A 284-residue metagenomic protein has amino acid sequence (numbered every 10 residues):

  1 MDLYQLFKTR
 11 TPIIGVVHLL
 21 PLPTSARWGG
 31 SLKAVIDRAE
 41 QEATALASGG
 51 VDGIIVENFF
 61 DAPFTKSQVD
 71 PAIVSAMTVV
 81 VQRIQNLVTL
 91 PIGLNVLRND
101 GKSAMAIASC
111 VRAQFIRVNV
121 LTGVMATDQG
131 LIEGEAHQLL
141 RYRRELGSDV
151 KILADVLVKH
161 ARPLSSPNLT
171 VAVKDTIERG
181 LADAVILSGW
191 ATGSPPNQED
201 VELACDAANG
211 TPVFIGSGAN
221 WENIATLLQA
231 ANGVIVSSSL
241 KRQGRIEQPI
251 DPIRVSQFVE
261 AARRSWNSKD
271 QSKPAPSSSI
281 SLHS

Functional and structural regions predicted by a protein language model:
L3-S31, E145-A161: N-terminal small/glycine-rich loop or linker at the start of catalytic domains across soluble metabolic enzymes
I13-V17, I54-V56, I92-V96, R117-V118 (+4 more regions): Hydrophobic faces of well-ordered beta-strands that scaffold small-molecule active sites in alpha/beta enzyme cores
G29-E42, V96-S103: Glycine-rich anion/phosphate-binding loops
D52-A76, T122-D128, A182-P195, Q243-R245: Glycine-rich, proline-tolerant flexible connector loops at the mouths of alpha/beta enzymes
K66-L94, E135-I152, P196-A219, R254-N267: Alpha-helix-loop-beta-strand connector modules within alpha/beta enzyme cores
N99-V111, A172, I215, A219-V236: Catalytic cores of alpha/beta
K102-D183: Conserved anion-binding
R141, D149, H160, N220-A225 (+1 more regions): Alpha/beta catalytic cores of nucleotide-metabolism and tRNA/nucleoside-modifying enzymes
